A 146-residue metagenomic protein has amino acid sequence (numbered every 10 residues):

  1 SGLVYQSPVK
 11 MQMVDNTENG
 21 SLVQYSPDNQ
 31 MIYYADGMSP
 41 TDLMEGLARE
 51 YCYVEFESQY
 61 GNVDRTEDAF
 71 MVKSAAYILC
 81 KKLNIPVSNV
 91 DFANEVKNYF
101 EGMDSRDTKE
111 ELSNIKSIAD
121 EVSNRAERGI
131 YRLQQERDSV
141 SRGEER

Functional and structural regions predicted by a protein language model:
G2-N29: Catalytic zinc-binding patch centered on the HExxH motif and its immediate surroundings that defines zinc-dependent
N16-N19, M38, E127-Q134: Active-site-adjacent structural elements in folded domains
E18, L47, L112-K116: Catalytic phosphate/metal-binding cores of nucleic-acid and nucleotide-processing enzymes, i.e., regions that mediate
D36-T41, G61-D68: Alpha-helix N-cap/helix-initiation motif
D42-G61, V72: Active-site recognition of the HExxH zinc-binding catalytic motif
D64-T66, Y77-V140, R146: Long, well-structured alpha-helical subdomains associated with metal-dependent extracellular/ecto-lumenal hydrolases
